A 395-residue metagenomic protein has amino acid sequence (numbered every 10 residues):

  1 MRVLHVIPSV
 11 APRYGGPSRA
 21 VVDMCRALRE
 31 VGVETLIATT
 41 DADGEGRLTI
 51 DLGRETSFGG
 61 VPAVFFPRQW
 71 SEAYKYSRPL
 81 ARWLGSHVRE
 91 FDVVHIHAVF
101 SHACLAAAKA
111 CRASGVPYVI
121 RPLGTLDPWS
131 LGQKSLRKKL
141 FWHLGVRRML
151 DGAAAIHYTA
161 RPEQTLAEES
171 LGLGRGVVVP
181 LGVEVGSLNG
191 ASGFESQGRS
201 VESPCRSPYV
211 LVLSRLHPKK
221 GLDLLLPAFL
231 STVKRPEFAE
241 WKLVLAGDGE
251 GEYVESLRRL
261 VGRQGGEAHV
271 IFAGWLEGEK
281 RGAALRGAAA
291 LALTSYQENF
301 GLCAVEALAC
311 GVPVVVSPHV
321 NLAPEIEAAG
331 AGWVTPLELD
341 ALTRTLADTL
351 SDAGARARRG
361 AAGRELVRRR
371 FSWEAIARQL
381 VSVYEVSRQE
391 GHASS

Functional and structural regions predicted by a protein language model:
L4, H157, Q197, V201-K220 (+2 more regions): Conserved donor-binding/catalytic core segment of Leloir-type glycosyltransferases
D41, P162, G182: Carbohydrate-associated surface elements
D41-G44, L213, K242-S256, G274: Glycosyltransferase donor-sugar binding loop
K139-I156: Membrane-proximal helix-turn-helix segments that form the acceptor-binding/catalytic region of lipid-linked
E255-L276: Nucleotide-activated donor-binding/catalytic signature segment of Leloir-type glycosyltransferases, i.e., the conserved
Y296: Aromatic "clamp/platform" in nucleotide-sugar-dependent glycosyltransferases that forms part of the donor/acceptor
P313-S317: Short hydrophobic beta-strand element within catalytic cores of glycosyltransferases and related nucleotide-activated
G332-D340, D348-G354: Conserved acidic donor-binding segment of nucleotide-sugar-dependent glycosyltransferases
